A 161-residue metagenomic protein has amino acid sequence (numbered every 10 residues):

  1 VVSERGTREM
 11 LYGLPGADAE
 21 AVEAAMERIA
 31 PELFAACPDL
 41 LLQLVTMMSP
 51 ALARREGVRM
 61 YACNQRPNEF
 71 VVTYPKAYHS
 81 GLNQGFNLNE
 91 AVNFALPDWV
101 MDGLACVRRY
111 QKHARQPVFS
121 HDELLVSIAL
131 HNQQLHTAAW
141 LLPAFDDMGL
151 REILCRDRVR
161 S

Functional and structural regions predicted by a protein language model:
V1-E69, A77-A144: Active-site region of the double-stranded beta-helix
A139-S161: Non-catalytic accessory regions of eukaryotic chromatin regulators
